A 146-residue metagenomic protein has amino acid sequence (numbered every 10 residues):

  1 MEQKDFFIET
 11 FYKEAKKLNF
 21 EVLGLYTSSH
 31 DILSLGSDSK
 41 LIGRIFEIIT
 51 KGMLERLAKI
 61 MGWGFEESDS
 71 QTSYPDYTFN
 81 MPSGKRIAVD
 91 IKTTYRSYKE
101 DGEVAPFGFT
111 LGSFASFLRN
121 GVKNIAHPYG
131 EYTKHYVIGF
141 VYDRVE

Functional and structural regions predicted by a protein language model:
M1-M53: Interdomain/boundary linker segments immediately adjacent to catalytic/signaling cores
G36-R44, T72-S73, K123-H127: Short, charged/polar micro-motifs that form catalytic or ligand-binding hotspots
I48-K51, K59-G62, P106-G112: N-terminal start-of-chain detector that recognizes signal peptides and the immediate post-cleavage beginning
K51-N80: A short acidic/basic microdomain associated with nuclease active sites
T72-Y74, R86, Y132-K134: Extracellular structured ligand-interaction cores
Y77-F79, I87-T93: Conserved catalytic cores of phosphodiester-cleaving nucleases, focusing on short active-site segments
T93-V145: Catalytic cores of nucleic-acid endonucleases
